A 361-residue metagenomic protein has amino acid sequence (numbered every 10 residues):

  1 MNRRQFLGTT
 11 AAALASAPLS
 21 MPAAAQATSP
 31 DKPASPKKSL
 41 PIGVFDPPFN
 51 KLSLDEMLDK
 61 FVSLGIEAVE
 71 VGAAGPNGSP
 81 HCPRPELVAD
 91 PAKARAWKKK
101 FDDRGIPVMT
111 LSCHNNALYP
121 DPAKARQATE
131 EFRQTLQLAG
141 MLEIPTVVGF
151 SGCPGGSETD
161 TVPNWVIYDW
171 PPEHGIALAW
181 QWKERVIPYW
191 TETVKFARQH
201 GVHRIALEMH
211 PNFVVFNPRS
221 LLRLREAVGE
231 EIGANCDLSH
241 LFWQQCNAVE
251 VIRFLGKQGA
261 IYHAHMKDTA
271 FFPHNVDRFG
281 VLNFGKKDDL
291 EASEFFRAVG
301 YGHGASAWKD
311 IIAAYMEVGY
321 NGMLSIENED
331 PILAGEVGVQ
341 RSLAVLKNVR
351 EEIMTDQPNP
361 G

Functional and structural regions predicted by a protein language model:
M1-L7: Twin-arginine (Tat) signal peptide motif
T10-L19, T28, P36, E56 (+4 more regions): Active-site acidic/histidine proton-transfer and metal-coordination neighborhood in alpha/beta enzyme cores
M21-L52, E56-K60: C-terminal segment of N-terminal export signals and the immediately downstream linker at the start of the mature
V44, F61, V69, F101 (+4 more regions): Conserved, mostly hydrophobic/aromatic
K51-F61, Q127-L136, C246-F254, W308: Short, acidic/polar
M57-G75: Catalytic domains of carbohydrate-active enzymes, especially glycoside hydrolases
A68-V69, L111, W170-Y301, Q357-P358: Acidic/histidine-rich catalytic cores of soluble enzymes
G72-A96: Glycine-rich, proline-tolerant flexible connector loops at the mouths of alpha/beta enzymes
